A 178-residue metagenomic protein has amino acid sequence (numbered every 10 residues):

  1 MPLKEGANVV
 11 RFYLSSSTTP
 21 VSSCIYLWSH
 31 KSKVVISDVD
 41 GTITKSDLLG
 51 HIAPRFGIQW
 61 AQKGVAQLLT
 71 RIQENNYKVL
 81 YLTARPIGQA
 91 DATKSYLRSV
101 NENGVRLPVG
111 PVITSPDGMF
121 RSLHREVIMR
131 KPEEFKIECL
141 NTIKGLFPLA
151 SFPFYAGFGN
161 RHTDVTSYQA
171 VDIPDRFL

Functional and structural regions predicted by a protein language model:
M1-L27: Beta-strand-enriched, solvent-exposed domains that form extended recognition/catalytic surfaces
K4-G6, D38-G41, N160-R161: A short acidic Gly-Thr/Ser loop motif
T18-S22, I43-T44, G50: A compositional signature for long Ser/Thr(±Pro)-rich, low-complexity
I25-T42: Low-complexity, Pro/Ser/Thr- and charge-rich linker/hinge segments at domain boundaries
S37, L48-K63, Q67-T70, K78 (+1 more regions): C-terminal cap/substrate-recognition subdomain and adjoining C-terminal extension of metal-dependent phosphatase-like
T42-T44, L82-A84: Ser/Thr-glycine-rich phosphate-binding loops at phosphate-binding pockets of nucleotides, nucleotide cofactors
